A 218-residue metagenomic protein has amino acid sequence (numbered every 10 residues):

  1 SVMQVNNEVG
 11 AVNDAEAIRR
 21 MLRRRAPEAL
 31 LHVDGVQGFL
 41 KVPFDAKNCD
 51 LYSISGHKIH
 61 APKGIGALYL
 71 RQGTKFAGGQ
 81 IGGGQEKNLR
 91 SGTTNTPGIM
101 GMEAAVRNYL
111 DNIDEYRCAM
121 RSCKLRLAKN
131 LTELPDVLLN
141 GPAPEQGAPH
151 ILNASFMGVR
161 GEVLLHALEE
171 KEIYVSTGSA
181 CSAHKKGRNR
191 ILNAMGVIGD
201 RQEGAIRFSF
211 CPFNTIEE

Functional and structural regions predicted by a protein language model:
S1-E218: Pyridoxal 5′-phosphate
